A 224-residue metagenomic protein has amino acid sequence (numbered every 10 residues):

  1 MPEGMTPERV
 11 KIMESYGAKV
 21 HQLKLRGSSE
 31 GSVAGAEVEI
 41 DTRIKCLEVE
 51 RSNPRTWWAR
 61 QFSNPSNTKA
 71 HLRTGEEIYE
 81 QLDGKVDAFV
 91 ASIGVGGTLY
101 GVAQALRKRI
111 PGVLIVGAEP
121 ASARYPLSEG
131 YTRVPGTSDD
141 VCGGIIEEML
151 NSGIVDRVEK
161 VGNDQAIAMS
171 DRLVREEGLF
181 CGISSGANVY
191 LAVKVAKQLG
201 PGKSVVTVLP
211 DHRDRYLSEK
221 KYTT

Functional and structural regions predicted by a protein language model:
M1-T42: A glycine-rich helix N-cap at a beta->alpha junction
T6-V10, T68, S92-A103, S184-A192 (+1 more regions): Short glycine/serine/threonine-rich phosphate/pyrophosphate-binding segments that cradle anionic phosphate groups
M13, A59, I78, F89-V90 (+6 more regions): Buried hydrophobic positions in well-ordered alpha/beta secondary-structure cores of metabolic enzymes
L25-R26, G35, T42-C46, R55 (+2 more regions): Active-site/ligand-binding loops adjacent to catalytic centers
C46, I78, V102, S170 (+1 more regions): Buried hydrophobic packing segments
R51-I93, S152, D164-L179: Active-site/ligand-binding-proximal alpha/beta "capping" segment
S63-S66, G94-G97, E119-R124, G130-R133 (+3 more regions): Glycine-rich beta-alpha junction loops
D139, E148, Y190-T224: Phosphate-binding loop/pocket of nucleotide- and phosphate-handling active sites
